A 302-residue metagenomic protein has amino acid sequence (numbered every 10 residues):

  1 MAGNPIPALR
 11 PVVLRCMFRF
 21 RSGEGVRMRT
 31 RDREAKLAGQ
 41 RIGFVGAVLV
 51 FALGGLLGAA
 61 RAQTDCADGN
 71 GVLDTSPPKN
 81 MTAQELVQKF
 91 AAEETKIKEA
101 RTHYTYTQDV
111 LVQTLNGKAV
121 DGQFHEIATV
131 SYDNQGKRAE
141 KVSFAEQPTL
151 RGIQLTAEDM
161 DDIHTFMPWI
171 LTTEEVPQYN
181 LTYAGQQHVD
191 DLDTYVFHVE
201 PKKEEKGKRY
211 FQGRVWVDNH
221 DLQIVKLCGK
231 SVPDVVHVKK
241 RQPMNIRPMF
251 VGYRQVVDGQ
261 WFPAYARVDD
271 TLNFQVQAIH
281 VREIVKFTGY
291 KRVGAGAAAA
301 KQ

Functional and structural regions predicted by a protein language model:
M1-Q40: N-terminal secretory signal peptides that target proteins for export/translocation
V13, V50-F51, Q63, W261: Extended interaction regions within the primary functional domain
V45-L56: Bacterial N-terminal signal peptides
G58-A62: Sec/Tat signal peptide C-region and signal peptidase I cleavage site
Q63-Q212, H220-V225, K230-R247, Q255-Y265 (+1 more regions): Structured extracytoplasmic
